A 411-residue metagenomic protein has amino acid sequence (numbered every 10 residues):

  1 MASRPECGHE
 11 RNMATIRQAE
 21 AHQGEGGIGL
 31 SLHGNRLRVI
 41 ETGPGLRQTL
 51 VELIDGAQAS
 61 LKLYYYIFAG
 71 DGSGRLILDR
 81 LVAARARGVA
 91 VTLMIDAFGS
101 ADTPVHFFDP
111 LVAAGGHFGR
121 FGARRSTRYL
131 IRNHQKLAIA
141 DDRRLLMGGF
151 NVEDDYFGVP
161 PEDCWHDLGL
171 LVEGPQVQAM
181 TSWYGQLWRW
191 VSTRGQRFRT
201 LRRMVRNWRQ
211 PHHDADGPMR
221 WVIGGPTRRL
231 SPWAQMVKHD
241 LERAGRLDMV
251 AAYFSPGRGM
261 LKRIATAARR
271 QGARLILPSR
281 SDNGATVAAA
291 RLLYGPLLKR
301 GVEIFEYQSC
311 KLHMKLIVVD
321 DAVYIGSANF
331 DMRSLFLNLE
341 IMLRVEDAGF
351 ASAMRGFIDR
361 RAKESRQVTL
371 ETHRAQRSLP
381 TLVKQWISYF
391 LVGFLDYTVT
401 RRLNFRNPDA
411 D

Functional and structural regions predicted by a protein language model:
A2, E6-D411: Charged, low-complexity intrinsically disordered terminal segments
